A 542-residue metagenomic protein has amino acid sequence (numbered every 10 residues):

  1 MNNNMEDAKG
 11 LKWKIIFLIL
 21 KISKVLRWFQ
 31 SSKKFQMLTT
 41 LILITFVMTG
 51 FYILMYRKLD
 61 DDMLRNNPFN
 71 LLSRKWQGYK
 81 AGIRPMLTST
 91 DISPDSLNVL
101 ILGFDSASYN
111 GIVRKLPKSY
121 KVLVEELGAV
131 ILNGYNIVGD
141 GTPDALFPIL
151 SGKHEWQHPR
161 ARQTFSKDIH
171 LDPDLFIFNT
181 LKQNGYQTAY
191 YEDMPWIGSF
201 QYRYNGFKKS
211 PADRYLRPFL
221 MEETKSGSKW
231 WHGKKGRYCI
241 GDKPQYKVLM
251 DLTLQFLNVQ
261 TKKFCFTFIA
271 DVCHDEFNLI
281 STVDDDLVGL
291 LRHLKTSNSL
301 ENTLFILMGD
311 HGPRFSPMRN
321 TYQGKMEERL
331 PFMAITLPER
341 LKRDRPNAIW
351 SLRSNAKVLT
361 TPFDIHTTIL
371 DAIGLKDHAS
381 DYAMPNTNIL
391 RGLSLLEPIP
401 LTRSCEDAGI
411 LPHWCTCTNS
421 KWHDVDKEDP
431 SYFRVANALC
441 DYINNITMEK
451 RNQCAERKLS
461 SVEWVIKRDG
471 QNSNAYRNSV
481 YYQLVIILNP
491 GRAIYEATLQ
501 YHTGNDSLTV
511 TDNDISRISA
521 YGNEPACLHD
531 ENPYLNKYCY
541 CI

Functional and structural regions predicted by a protein language model:
M1-N98, C454-E456, S461-W464, N472-N478 (+1 more regions): Juxtamembrane luminal stem/stalk of type II transmembrane Golgi/ER carbohydrate-processing enzymes
A8, W13, I22, S32-L43 (+5 more regions): A long, amphipathic alpha-helix that forms part of the scaffold/cap immediately adjacent to metal-dependent active
I53, K58-L59, Q77-K80, V113-P117 (+9 more regions): Short coil/turn segments at secondary-structure boundaries
M86-L87, D91-N278, D371, G392-L393: Active-site-proximal alpha/beta segments of enzymes that process anionic O-linked groups
I177, L252, L290, F332 (+3 more regions): Generic recognition of well-ordered alpha-helical segments
N179-K182, P346-P385: Non-catalytic, well-ordered alpha-helical segments in soluble enzyme domains
Y204-P211, S299-N302, I306-I349, H378-A408: Histidine-centered active-site microenvironments of extracellular/periplasmic hydrolases and transferases
Y238, I373-I542: Phosphate/adenylate-binding glycine loop and adjacent helical scaffold
